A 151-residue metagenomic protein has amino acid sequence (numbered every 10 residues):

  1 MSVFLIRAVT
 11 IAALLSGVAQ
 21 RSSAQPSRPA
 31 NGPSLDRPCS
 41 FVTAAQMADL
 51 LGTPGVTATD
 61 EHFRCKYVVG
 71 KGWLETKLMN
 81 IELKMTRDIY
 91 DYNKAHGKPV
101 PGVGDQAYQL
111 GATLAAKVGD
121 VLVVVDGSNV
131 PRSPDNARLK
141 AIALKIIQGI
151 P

Functional and structural regions predicted by a protein language model:
M1-R7: Positively charged n-region of N-terminal signal peptides that target proteins for export
R7-G17: Bacterial N-terminal signal peptides
P26-P33, H96-P151: A short, solvent-exposed beta-edge/loop patch
G32, P38-C39: Hydrophobic ligand-binding cavity/cleft-lining segments
S34, A45, D49-G111, V118-G119: Short, solvent-exposed recognition patches
S40, A45-D49, K140-L144, Q148: Solvent-exposed, polar/charged alpha-helical surfaces in well-ordered, non-transmembrane soluble domains, broadly
